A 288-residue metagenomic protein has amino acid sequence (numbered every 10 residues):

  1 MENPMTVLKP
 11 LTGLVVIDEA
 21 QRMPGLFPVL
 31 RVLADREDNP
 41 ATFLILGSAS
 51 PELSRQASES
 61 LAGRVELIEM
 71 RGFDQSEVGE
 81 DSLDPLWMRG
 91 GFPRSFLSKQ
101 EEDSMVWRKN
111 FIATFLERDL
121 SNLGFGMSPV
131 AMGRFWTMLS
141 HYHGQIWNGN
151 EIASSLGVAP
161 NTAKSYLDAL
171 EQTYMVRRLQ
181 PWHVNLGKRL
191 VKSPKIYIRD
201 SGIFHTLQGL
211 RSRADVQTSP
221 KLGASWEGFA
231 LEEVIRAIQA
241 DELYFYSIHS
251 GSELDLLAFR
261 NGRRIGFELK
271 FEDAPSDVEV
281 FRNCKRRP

Functional and structural regions predicted by a protein language model:
M1-L14: Short glycine-rich substrate-engagement loop in P-loop NTPases that contacts/grips substrate
D18-A20: Walker B catalytic acidic pair
F27-P51, R55-E59: Conserved catalytic/switch belt of AAA+ P-loop NTPases
A41, L46, I68-S98: Amphipathic alpha-helical segments of the small helical/lid subdomains adjacent to P-loop NTPase cores
P51-L67, D81-S82: Short regulatory helix/loop adjacent to the ATP-binding pocket of P-loop NTPases
E101, M105-R264: Accessory nucleic acid-recognition modules appended to NTPase machines
R263-D273: Active-site ExK catalytic segment of metal-dependent nucleases
F271-P288: Catalytic cores of nucleic-acid endonucleases
